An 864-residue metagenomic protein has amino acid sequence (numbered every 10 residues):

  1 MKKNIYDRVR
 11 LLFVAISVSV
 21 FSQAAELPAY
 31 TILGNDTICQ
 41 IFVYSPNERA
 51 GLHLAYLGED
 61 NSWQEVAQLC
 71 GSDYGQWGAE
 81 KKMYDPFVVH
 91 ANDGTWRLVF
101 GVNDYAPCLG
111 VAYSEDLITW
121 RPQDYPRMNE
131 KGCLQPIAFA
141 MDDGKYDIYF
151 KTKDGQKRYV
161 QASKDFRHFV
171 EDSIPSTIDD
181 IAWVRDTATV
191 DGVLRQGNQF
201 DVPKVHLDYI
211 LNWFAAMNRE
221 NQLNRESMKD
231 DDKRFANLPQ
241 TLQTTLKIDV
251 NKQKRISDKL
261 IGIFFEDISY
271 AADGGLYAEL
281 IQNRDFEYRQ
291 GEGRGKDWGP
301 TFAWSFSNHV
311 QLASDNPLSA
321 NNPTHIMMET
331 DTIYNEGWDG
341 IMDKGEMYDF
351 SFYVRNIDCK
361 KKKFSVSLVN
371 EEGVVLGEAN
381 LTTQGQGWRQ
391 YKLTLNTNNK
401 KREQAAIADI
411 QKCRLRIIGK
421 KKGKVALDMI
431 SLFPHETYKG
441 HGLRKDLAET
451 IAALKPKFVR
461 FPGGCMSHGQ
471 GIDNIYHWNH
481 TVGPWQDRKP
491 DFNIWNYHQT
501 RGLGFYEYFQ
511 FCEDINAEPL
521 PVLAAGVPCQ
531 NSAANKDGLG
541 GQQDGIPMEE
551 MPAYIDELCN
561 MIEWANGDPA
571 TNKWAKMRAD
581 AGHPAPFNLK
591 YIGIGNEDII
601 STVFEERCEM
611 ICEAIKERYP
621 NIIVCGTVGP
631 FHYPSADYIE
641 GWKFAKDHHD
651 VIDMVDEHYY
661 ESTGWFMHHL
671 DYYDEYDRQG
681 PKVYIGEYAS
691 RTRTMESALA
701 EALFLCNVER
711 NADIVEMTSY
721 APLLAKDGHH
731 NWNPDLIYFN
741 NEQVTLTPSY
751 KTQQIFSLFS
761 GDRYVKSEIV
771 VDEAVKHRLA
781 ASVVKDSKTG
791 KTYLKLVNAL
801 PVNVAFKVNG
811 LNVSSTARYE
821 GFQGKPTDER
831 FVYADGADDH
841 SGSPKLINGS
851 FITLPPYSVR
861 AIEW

Functional and structural regions predicted by a protein language model:
A25-P239: Carbohydrate-active catalytic/glycan-binding domains of CAZyme proteins, especially the secreted or lumenal ectodomains
R225-T500, E518, N535-D544, M548-E549 (+6 more regions): Extracellular and organelle-lumenal recognition/adhesion modules and their flexible linkers in secreted
I407, H435-P456, R501, F505-F511 (+4 more regions): An active-site-proximal structural segment forming one wall of the substrate-binding cleft that immediately precedes
S431-G440, Q486-G502, G540-P552, K590-E605 (+3 more regions): The substrate-binding groove and active-site-proximal loops of carbohydrate-active enzymes, especially glycoside
N531-L539, A579, H583-P586, P630-E657 (+1 more regions): Substrate-binding cleft/loops of secretory-pathway carbohydrate-active enzymes
E613-K616, P620-I623, K643-H649, M654-F759 (+2 more regions): Catalytic-core region of carbohydrate-active enzymes that cleave or remodel glycosidic bonds
H777-V813, Y857-A861: Carbohydrate-binding surface patches
V813-P855: Acidic, Ser/Thr/Pro-rich beta/coil linker or hinge segments at domain junctions
